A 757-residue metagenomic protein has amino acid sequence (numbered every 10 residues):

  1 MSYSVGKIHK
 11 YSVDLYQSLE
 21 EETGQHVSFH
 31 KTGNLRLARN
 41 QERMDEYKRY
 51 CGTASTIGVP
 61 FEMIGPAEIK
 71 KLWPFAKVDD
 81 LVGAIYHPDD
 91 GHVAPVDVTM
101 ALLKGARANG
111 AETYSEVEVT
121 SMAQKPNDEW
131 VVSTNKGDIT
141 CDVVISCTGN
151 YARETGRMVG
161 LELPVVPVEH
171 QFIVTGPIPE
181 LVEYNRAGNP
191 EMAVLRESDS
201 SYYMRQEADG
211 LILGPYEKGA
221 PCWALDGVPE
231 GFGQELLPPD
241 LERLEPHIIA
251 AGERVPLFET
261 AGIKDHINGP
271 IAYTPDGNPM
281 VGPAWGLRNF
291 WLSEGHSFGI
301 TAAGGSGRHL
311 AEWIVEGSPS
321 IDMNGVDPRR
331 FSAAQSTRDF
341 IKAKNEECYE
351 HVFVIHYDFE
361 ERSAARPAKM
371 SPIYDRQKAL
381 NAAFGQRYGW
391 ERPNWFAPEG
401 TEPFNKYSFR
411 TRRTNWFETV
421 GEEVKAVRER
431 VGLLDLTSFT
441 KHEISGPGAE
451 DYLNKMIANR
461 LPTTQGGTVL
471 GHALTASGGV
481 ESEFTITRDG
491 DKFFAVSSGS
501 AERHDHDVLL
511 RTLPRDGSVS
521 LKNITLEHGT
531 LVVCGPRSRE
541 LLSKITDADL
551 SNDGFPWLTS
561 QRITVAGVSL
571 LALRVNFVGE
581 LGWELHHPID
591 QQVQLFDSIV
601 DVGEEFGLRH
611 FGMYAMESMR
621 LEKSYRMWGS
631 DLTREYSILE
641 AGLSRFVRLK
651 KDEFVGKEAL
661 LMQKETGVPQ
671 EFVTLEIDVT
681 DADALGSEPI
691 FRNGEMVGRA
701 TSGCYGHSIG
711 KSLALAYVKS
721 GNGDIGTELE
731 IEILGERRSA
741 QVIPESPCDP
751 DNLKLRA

Functional and structural regions predicted by a protein language model:
M1, N34-R36, L161-A187, P246 (+5 more regions): Central beta-strand plus flanking loop segment that forms part of the substrate or channel wall within the catalytic
M1-L72, D199-M204, A208-I212, E346-D358 (+2 more regions): Dinucleotide-binding Rossmann-like beta1-alpha1 core, especially the glycine-rich loop that anchors the ADP
Y3, D90-P95, D199-S201, N268-T274 (+5 more regions): Glycine-rich phosphate/pyrophosphate-binding beta-alpha loops
S4-S18, R49, A101, R243-P246 (+2 more regions): A non-catalytic, amphipathic alpha-helix used as a structural packing/dimerization or gating element in enzyme scaffolds
L15-S18, E22, H30, R39-N109 (+5 more regions): Flavin (FAD/FMN) cofactor-binding and adjacent substrate-gating region of FAD-dependent oxidoreductase domains
S121-L237, P246-R254, D339-E361, A365-M370 (+1 more regions): Flavin-dependent oxidoreductases
D199, A208, E230-K369: C-terminal catalytic lobe of FAD-dependent flavoproteins
I321-D322, P328-A757: Glycine/proline-enriched, intrinsically flexible loops and inter-domain linkers
